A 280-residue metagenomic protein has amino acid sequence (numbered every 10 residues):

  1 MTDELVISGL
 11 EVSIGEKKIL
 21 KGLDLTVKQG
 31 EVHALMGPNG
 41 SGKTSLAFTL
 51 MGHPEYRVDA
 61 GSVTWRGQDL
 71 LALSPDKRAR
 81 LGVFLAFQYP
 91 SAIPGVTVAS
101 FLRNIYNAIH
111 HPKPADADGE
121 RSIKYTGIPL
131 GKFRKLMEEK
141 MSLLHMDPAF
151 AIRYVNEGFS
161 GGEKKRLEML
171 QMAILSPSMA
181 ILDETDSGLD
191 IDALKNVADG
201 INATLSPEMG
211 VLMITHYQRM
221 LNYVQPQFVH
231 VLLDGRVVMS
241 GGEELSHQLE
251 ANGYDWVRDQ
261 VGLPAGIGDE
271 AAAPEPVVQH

Functional and structural regions predicted by a protein language model:
L5-I7, L20-G22: Conserved structural motif at the start of ABC-family nucleotide-binding domains
M36-P38: The feature captures the beta-strand-to-loop junction immediately N-terminal to the Walker
S62-R78, N156: ABC ATPase NBD Q-loop/coupling interface
S91-S178: ABC-family P-loop ATPase nucleotide-binding domains
I181-T185, D192: Walker B catalytic motif
L194-P207: Helical segment within the ABC ATPase nucleotide-binding domain
L232, R236-D259: Conserved beta-strand-loop-alpha-helix hinge in the C-terminal portion of ABC ATPase nucleotide-binding domains
